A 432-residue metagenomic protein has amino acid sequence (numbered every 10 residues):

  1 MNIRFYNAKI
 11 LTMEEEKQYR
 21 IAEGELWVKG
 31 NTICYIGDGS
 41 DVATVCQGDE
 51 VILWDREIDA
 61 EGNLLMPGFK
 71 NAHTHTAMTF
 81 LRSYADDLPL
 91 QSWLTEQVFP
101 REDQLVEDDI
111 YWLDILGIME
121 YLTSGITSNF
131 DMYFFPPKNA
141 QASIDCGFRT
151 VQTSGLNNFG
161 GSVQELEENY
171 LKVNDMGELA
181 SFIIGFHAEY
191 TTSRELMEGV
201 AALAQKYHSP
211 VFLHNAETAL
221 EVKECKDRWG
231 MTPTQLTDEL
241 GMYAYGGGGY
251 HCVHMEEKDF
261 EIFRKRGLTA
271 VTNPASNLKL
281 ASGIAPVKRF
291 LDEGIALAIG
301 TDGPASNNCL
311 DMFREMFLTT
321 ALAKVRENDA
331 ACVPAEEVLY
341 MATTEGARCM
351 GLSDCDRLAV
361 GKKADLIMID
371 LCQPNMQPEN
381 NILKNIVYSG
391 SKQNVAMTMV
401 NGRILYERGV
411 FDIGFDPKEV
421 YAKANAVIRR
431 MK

Functional and structural regions predicted by a protein language model:
M1-G24, V28-C34, A342-K432: Active-site microenvironment of metallo-dependent hydrolases
I3-Y6, C46-S92, I115, M119-T123: Replace "His-x-His-based motif
A8, L26, N31, G62 (+14 more regions): Divalent metal-coordination and catalytic microenvironments
F80-W112, C146-S154, N174, A219-G246 (+2 more regions): Active-site gating loops and adjacent loop-to-helix segments of metal-dependent hydrolytic enzymes
R82-G147, E168-M176, K423-R430: Alpha-helical scaffold segments that flank or form the walls of functional sites
K138-K258: Metal-coordinating catalytic core of metallo-dependent amide/deamination hydrolases
V163, A219-M231, D259-F263, A281-F290 (+1 more regions): Histidine/acidic-residue-rich catalytic or RNA/ligand-binding cores of hydrolases and nuclease-related proteins
E239-G246, K288-L371, S389-G390: His/Asp/Glu-enriched, well-ordered alpha-helical/loop segment that forms or immediately abuts the divalent-metal
